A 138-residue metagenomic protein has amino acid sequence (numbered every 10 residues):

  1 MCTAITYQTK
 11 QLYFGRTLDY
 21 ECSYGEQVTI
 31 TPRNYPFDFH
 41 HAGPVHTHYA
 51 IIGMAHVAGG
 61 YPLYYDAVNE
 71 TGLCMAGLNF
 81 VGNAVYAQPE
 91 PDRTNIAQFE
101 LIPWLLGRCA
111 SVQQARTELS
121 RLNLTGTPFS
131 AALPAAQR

Functional and structural regions predicted by a protein language model:
M1-R93, G126: A contiguous strand-loop segment
C2, N95, A132-A136: Active-site nucleophilic cysteine motif
T71-L73, I102, Q137-R138: Generic beta-strand structural signal
G77, G82, P91-N123: Alpha/propeptide regions of enzymes that mature by internal proteolysis
R121-R138: Catalytic cofactor-binding cores of redox enzymes
